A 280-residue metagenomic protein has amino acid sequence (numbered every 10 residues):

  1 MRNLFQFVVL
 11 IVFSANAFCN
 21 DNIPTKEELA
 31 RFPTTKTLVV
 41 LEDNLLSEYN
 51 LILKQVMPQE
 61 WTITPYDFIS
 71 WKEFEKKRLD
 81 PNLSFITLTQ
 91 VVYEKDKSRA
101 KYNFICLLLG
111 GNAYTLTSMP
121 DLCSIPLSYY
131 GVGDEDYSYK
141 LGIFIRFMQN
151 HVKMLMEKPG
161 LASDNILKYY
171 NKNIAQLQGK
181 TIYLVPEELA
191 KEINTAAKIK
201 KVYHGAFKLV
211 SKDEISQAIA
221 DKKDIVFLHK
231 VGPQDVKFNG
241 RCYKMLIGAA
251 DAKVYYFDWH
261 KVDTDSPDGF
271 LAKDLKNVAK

Functional and structural regions predicted by a protein language model:
M1-T25: Bacterial Sec-dependent N-terminal signal peptides
F18-R31, E135-N171: Short N-terminal or domain-adjacent regulatory/targeting segments
C19-F104: Start-of-domain marker
L46-L53, K76-R78, K95-K97, K191-T195 (+3 more regions): Extracytoplasmic/secreted cell-surface and envelope-processing proteins
Y49-Y66, L116-S118, K191-G205, F257 (+1 more regions): Extended intrinsically disordered, low-complexity coil regions enriched in Ser, Thr, Gly, Ala and often Pro
S70-K72, S211, G248: Helix N-cap / beta->alpha transition motif
T89-F147, S216-K280: Amphipathic beta-strand/beta-sheet edge segments enriched in Tyr/Trp
M154-F238: Flexible, glycine-rich surface segments
